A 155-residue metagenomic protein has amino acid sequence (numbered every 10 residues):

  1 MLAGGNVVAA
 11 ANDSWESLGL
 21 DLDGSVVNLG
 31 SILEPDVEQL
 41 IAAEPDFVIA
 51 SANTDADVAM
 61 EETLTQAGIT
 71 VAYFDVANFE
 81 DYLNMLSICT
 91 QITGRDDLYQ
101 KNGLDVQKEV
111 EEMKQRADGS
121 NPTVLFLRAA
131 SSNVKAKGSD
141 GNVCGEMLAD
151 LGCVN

Functional and structural regions predicted by a protein language model:
M1-A43, F47-T54: A short, structured surface patch at a secondary-structure boundary
A10, I49-A52, Y73-A77, L127-G141: Short beta-strand->loop
N12-S17, K135-N155: Alpha-helical, coiled-coil/dimerization segments enriched in small aliphatic residues
S25-N28, A67, T90-I92, V143: Short, hinge-like loop/turn segments at secondary-structure boundaries
A59-N133, V154: Extracytoplasmic substrate-binding proteins
